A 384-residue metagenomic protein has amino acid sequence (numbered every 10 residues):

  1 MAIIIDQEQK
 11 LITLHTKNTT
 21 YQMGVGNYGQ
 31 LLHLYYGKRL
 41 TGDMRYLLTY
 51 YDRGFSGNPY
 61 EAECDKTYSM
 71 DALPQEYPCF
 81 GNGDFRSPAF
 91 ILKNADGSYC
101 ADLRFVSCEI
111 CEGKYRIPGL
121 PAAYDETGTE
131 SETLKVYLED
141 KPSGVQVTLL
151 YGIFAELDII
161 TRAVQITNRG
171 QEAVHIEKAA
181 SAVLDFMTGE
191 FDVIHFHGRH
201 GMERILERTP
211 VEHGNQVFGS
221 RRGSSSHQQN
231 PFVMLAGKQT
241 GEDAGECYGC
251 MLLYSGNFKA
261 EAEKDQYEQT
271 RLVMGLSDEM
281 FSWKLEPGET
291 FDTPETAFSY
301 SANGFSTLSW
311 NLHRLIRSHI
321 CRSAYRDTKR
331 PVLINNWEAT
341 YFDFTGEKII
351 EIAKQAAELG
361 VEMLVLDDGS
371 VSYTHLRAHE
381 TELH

Functional and structural regions predicted by a protein language model:
M1-L11, T270-K284: Short acidic, Pro/Gly- and aromatic-enriched capping/linker segments at domain boundaries
I5, K10-T13, K17, Y21 (+2 more regions): Polysaccharide-binding surfaces and accessory modules of carbohydrate-active proteins
F105, W283-A302: Short Pro-Gly-centered flexible turn/kink motifs
A262-L272: Short, basic/aromatic beta-hairpin or loop at an interaction surface
S323-A339: N-terminal small/glycine-rich loop or linker at the start of catalytic domains across soluble metabolic enzymes
N335-E347, L376-R377: The substrate-binding groove and active-site-proximal loops of carbohydrate-active enzymes, especially glycoside
E351-G369: Catalytic domains of carbohydrate-active enzymes, especially glycoside hydrolases
T374-L383: Conserved small/polar residues in nucleotide/adenosyl-binding loops
